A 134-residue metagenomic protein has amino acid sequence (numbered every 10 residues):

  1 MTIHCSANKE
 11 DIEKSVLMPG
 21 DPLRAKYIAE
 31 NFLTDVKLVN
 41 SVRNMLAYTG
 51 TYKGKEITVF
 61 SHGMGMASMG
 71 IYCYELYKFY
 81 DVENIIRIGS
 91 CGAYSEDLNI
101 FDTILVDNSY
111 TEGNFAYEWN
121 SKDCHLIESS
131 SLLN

Functional and structural regions predicted by a protein language model:
M1-N134: Metabolite-binding pocket within alpha/beta catalytic cores that recognizes anionic/polar moieties
